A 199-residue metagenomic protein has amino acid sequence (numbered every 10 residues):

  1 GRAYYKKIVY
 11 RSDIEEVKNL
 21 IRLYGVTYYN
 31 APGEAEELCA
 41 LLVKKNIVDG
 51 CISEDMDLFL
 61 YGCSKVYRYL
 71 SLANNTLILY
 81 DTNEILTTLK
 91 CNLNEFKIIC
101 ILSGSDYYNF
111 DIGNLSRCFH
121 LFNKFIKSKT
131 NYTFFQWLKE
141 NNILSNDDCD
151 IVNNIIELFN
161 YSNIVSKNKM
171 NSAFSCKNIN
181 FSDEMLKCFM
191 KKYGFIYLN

Functional and structural regions predicted by a protein language model:
G1-P32, L38-L42: Noncatalytic, basic helical substrate-engagement surface that gates or grips nucleic-acid strands
A31-G33, S53-E54: Short His-Asn-centered micro-motif
E34-L38, D57-Y61, N114-C118, N141: Short amphipathic alpha-helical segments embedded in low-complexity Lys/Glu-rich regions
C39-Y67: Acidic, metal-binding active-site segment of PIN/NYN-like and related structure-specific nucleases
D49-M56, A73-L77, L89-N92: A polyampholytic, Gly/Pro-enriched intrinsically disordered region
V66-N74: A short alpha->loop->secondary-structure connector
T76-N199: Non-catalytic nucleic-acid-binding/docking modules located in mid-to-C-terminal regions of nucleic-acid enzymes
